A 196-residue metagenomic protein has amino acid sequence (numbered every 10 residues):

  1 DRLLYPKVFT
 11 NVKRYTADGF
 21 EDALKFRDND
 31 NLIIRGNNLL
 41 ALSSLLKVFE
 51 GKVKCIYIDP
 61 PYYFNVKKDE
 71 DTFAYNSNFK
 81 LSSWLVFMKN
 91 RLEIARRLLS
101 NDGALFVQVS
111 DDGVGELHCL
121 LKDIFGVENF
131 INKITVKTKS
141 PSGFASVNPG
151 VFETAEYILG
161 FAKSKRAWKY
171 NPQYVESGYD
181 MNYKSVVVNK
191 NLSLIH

Functional and structural regions predicted by a protein language model:
D1-C55, Y63-L81, N90: DnaQ-like (DEDDh/DEDDy) 3′-5′ exonuclease domain used for proofreading and 3′-end trimming on nucleic acids
L45, N65-T72, L117-C119, K133 (+2 more regions): Short, solvent-exposed loop/turn and secondary-structure capping segments
I56-P61, N65, F106-S110, A162: Generic beta-strand/beta-sheet core signal
L81-T135: Conserved Class I SAM-dependent methyltransferase catalytic core
K122, N132-G150: Short, surface-exposed recognition loops and adjoining beta-strand edges that mediate ligand/DNA contacts, enriched
E153-Y170: Conserved beta strand-loop-helix elements of the APE1-like EEP
H196: Conserved small/polar residues in nucleotide/adenosyl-binding loops
